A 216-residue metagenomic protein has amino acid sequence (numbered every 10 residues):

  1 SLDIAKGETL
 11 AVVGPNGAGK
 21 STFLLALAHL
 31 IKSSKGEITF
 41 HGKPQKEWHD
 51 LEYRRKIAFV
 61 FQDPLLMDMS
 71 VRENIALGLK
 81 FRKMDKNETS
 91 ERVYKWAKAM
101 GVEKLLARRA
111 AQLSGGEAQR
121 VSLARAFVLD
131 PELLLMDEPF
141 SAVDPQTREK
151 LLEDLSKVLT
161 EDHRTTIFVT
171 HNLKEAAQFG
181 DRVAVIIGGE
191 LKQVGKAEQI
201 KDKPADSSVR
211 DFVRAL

Functional and structural regions predicted by a protein language model:
V13-P15: The feature captures the beta-strand-to-loop junction immediately N-terminal to the Walker
A28: Helix-to-loop junction immediately C-terminal to a conserved catalytic motif
G36-P44, Y53: Conserved ABC transporter NBD signature motif
N87-L105, S156-K157: Conserved ABC ATPase "signature" region
R109-L113, E117: Conserved ABC ATPase signature
L134-E138: Catalytic Walker B motif of ABC-type/P-loop ATPase nucleotide-binding domains
